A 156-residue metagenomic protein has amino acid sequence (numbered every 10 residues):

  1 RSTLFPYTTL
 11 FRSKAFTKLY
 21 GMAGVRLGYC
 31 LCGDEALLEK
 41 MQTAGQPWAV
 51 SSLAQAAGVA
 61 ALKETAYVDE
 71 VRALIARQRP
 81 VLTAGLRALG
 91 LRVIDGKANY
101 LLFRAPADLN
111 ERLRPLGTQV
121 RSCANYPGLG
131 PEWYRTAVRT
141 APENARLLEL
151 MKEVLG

Functional and structural regions predicted by a protein language model:
R1-T9: Single conserved hydrophobic/aromatic residue that forms the stacking wall/gate of nucleotide- or nucleobase-binding
T9, G28-C30, L101: Well-ordered beta-strand positions enriched in small/hydrophobic/aromatic, beta-favoring residues
S13-R87, L91-R92: PLP-dependent aminotransferase class I/II
K14, D95, S122-A124: Short loop/edge segments at beta-strand edges and connector loops that shape dinucleotide/nucleotide cofactor-binding
R26, K97-N99, G130-Y134: Short amphipathic alpha-helical segments
M41, L109-R112, L147-L150: Hydrophobic side chains in well-ordered alpha-helices
I75-A76, A84-G117, V138: Conserved PLP-binding catalytic core of the aspartate aminotransferase-like
P115-L116, N125-G156: PLP-dependent enzyme catalytic core of the Aspartate aminotransferase-like
